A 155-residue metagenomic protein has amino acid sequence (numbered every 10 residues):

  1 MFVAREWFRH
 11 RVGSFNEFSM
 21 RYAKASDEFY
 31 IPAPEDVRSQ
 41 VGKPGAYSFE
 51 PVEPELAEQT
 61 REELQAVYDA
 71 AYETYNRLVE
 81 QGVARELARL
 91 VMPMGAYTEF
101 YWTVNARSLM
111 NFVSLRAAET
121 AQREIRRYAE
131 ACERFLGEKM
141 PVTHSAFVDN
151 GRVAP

Functional and structural regions predicted by a protein language model:
M1-P155: Family-specific signature for flavin-dependent thymidylate synthase
